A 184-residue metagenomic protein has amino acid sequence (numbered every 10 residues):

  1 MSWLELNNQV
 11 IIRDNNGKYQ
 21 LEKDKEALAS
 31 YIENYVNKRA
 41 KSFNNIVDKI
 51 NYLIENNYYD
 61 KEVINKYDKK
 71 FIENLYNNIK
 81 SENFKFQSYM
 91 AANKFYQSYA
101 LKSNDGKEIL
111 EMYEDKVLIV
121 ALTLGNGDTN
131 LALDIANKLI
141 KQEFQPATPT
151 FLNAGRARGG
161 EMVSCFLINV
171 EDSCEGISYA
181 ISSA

Functional and structural regions predicted by a protein language model:
M1-A184: Extended catalytic cores of very large enzyme megasubunits
